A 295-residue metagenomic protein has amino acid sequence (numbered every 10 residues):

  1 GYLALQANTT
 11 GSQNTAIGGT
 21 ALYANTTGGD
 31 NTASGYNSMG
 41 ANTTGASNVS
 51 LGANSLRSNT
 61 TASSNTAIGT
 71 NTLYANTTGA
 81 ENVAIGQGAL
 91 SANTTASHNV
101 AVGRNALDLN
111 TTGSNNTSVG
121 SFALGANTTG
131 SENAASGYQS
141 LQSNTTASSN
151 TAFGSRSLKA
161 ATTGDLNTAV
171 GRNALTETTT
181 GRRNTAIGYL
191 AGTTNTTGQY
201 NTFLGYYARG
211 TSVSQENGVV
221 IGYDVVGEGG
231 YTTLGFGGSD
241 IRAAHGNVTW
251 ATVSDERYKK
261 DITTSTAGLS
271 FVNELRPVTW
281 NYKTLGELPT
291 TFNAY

Functional and structural regions predicted by a protein language model:
G1-S254: Glycine- and small/polar-enriched repetitive beta-structure motifs of secreted/surface proteins
G230-Y295: C-terminal intramolecular chaperone/autoprocessing and neck/assembly modules of extracellular spikes and adhesins
